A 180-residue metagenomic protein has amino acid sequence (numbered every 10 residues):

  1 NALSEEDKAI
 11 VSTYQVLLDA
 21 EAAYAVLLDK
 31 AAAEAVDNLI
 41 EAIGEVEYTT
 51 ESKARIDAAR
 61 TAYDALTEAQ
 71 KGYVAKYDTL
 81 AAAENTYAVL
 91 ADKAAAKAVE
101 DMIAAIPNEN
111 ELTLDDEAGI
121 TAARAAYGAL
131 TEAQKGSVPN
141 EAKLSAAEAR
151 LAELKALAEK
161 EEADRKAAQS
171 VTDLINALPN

Functional and structural regions predicted by a protein language model:
N1-N180: Beta-rich interaction/scaffold domains
